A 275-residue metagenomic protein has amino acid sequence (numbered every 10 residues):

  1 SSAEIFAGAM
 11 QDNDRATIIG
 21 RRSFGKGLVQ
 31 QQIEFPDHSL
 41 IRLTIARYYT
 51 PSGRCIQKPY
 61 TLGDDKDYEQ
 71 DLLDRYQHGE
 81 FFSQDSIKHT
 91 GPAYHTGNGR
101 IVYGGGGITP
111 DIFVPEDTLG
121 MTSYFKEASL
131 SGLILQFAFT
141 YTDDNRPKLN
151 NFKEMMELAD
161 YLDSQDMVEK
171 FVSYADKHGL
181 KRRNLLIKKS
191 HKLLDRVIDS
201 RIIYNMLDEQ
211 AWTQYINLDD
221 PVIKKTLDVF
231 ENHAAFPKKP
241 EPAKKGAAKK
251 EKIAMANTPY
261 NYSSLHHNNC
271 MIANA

Functional and structural regions predicted by a protein language model:
S1-I41: Cleft-lining beta-strand/loop regions that shape enzyme active-site pockets
S1-S2, S23-K26, Y48-P51, G63 (+1 more regions): Solvent-exposed loop/turn segments at secondary-structure junctions within structured extracellular/periplasmic domains
A9, T17-I19, L40-R47, S52-P59 (+2 more regions): Soluble periplasmic/extracytoplasmic beta-strand elements of cell-envelope proteins
D14-T17, P36, S52, F230 (+1 more regions): Conserved NTP-handling cores and scaffolds of large molecular machines
V29-R47, T61, Q70-Y76, F82: Surface-exposed, non-catalytic interaction/assembly patches
F35, T50, T96: Acidic surface patches and DE-rich sequence motifs
C55-I56, Y60-S263, N269-C270: Conserved functional hotspot residues or short segments at active or partner-binding sites across diverse domains
